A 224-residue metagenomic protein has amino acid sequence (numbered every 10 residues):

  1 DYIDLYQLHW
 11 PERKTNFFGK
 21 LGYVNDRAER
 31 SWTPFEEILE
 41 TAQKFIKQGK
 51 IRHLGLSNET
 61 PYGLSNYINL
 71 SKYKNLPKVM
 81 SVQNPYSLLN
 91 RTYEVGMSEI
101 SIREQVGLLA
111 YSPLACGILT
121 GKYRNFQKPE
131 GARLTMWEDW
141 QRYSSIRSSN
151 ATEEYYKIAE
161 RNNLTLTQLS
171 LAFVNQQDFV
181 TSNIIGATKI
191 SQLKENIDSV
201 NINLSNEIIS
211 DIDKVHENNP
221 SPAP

Functional and structural regions predicted by a protein language model:
D1-Q7, F45: CE4/NodB-like, metal-dependent polysaccharide N-deacetylase domain that modifies extracellular/periplasmic N-acetylated
P11-K214: Beta/alpha (TIM)-barrel catalytic core signal, keyed to glycine-rich beta->alpha loops juxtaposed to Asp/Glu that bind
A223-P224: Acidic/histidine-enriched, glycine/proline-rich intrinsically disordered or flexible terminal extensions
